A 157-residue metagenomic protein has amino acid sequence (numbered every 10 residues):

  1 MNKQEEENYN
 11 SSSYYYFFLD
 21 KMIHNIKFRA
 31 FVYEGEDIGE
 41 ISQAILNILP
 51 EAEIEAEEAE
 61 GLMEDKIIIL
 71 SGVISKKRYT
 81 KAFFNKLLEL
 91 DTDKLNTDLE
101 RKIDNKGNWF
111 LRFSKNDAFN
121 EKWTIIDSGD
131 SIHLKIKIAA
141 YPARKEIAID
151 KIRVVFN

Functional and structural regions predicted by a protein language model:
N2, Y9, Y14-E55: Long, hydrophobic N-terminal alpha-helical segment
A30-E34, L49, K76-R78, K115-F119 (+1 more regions): Beta-strand elements of well-folded, non-transmembrane domains
D37-E40, R78-F84, R144-I147: Short, conserved charged micro-motifs
I41-A44, F83-L90, D150-R153: Short amphipathic alpha-helices in soluble, non-transmembrane regions that often serve as interface/regulatory elements
I48-E53, L90-K94, G129-H133, V155-N157: A common structural junction motif
E55-Y79: Short, charge-patterned binding micro-sites
K86-E121: Mid-chain, well-packed structural core segment of small domains
F113-N157: Glycine-rich, aromatic-bearing surface loops/beta-hairpins
